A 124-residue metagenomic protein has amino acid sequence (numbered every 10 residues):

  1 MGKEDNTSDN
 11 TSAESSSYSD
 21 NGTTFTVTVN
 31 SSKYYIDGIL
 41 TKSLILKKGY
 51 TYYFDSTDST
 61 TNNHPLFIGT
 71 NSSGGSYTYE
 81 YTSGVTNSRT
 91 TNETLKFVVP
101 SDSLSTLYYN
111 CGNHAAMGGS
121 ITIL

Functional and structural regions predicted by a protein language model:
M1-Y18: Bacterial Sec-dependent N-terminal signal peptides
N21-K48: N-terminal edge beta-strand
K47-T51, N92: Solvent-exposed, conformationally flexible loop/turn segments
Y50, D58-T60, T70-S72: Short glycine-rich, polar/acidic loop-and-turn segments at beta strand-coil junctions
F54: Residue-level hotspots at or immediately adjacent to binding/recognition sites across diverse folds
T57, T61, S83-L124: Extracellular/periplasmic metallocenter environments
N63-S73, I121-I123: Short, surface-exposed beta-strand/strand-loop-strand elements in extracellular ectodomains
G75-Y77, T90: Substrate/ligand-engaging "lid" and interaction regions
